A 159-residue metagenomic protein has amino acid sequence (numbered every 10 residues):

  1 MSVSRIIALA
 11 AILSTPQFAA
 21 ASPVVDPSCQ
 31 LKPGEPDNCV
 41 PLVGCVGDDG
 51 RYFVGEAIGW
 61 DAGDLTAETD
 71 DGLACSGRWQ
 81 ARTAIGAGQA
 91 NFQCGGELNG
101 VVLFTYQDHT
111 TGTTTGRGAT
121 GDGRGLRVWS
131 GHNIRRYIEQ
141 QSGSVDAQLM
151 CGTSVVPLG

Functional and structural regions predicted by a protein language model:
M1-I7: Bacterial N-terminal signal peptides that target proteins for export
I7-L9, R78: Generic detector of short alpha-helix boundary/capping microenvironments and adjacent low-complexity segments
A10-A20: Hydrophobic h-region of N-terminal signal peptides that target proteins for export in Gram-negative bacteria
A21-G59, T105-G159: Long terminal segments
W60-V101: Mature extracytoplasmic domains of secretory-pathway proteins
